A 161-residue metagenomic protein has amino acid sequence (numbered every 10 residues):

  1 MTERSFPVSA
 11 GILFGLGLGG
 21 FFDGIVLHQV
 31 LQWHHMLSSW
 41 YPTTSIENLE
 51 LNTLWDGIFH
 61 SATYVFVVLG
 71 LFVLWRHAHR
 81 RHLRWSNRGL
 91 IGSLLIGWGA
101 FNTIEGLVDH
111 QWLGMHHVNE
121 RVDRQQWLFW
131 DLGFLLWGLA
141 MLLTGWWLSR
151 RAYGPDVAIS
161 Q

Functional and structural regions predicted by a protein language model:
T2-G17, H82-A100: Interfacial segments of alpha-helical transmembrane regions
G17-G20, V67-G70, G99-G106, G138-M141: Helical transmembrane-bundle signal
L18-V30: Alpha-helical transmembrane segments of multi-pass membrane proteins
L27-L37, G106-W127: Interfacial helix-loop-helix junctions of multi-pass membrane proteins
H34-L51: Perimembrane loop-to-helix junctions flanking transmembrane segments
N48-F72, Q125-T144: Membrane-interface loop-to-helix entry segments
F72-I96, Y153-Q161: Cytoplasmic juxtamembrane regions at transmembrane-helix boundaries
G138-Q161: Terminal transmembrane helical module of multi-pass membrane proteins
